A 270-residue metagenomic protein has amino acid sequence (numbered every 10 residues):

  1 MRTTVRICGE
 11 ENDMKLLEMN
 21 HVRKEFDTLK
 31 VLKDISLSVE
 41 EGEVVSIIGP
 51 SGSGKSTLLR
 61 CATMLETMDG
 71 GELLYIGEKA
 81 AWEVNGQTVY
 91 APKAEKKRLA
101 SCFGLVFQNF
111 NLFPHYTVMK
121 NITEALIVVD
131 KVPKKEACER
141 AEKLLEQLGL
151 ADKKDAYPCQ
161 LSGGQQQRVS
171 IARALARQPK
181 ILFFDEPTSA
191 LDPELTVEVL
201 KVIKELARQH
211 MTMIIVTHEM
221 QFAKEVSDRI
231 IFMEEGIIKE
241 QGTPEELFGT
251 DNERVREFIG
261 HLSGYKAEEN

Functional and structural regions predicted by a protein language model:
I48-P50: The feature captures the beta-strand-to-loop junction immediately N-terminal to the Walker
Y116-E124: Short coil-to-helix segment of the ABC ATPase nucleotide-binding domain corresponding to the Q-loop/switch region
Y157-L161, Q165: Conserved ABC ATPase signature
A176-K180: A short, proline-enriched helix->beta-strand linker immediately N-terminal to the Walker B motif in ABC-type P-loop
L182-D185: Catalytic Walker B motif of ABC-type/P-loop ATPase nucleotide-binding domains
E235-G236: Conserved ABC ATPase "signature" C-loop
Q241-G242: ABC ATPase "signature
